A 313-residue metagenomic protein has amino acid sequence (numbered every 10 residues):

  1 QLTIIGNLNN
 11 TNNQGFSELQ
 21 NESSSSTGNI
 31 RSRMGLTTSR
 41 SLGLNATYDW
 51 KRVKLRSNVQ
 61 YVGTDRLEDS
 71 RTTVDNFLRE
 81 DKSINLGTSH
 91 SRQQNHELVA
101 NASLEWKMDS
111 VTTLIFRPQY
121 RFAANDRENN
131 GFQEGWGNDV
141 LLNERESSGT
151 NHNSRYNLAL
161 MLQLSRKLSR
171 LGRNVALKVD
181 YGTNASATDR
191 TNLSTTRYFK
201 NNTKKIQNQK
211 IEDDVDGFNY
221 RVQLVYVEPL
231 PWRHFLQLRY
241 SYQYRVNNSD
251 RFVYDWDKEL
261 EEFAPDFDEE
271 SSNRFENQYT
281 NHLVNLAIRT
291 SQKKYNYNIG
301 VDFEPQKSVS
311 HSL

Functional and structural regions predicted by a protein language model:
Q1-N130, G149-D189, V225-S249, Q278 (+2 more regions): Membrane-proximal, glycine/serine-rich, low-complexity loop/turn segments characteristic of large bacterial
L19-S25, T72-D81, G131-L141, N192-N201 (+2 more regions): Flexible, surface-exposed loop regions and adjacent strand-edge segments of Gram-negative outer-membrane beta-barrel
S24-I30, D81-T88, V140-S148, A159 (+5 more regions): Extracytoplasmic loops and strand-loop junctions of Gram-negative outer membrane beta-barrel proteins
L104, S154-N157, N202-K204, D216-N219: Beta-propeller domains
Q207-L313: Outer-membrane beta-barrel transmembrane domain signature of Gram-negative proteins, especially the mid-to-C-terminal
